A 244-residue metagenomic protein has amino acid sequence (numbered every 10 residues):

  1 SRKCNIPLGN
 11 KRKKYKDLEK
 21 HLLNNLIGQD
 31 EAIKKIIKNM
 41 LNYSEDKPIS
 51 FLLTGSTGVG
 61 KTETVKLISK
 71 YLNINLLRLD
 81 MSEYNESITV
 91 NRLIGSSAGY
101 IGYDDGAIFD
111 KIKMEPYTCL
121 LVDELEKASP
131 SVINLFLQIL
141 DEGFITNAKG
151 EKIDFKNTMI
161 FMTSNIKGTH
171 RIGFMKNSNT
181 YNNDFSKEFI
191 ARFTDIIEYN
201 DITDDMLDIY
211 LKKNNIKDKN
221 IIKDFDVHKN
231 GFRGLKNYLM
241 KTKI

Functional and structural regions predicted by a protein language model:
S1-I244: AAA+ P-loop NTPase nucleotide-binding core of proteostasis motors
